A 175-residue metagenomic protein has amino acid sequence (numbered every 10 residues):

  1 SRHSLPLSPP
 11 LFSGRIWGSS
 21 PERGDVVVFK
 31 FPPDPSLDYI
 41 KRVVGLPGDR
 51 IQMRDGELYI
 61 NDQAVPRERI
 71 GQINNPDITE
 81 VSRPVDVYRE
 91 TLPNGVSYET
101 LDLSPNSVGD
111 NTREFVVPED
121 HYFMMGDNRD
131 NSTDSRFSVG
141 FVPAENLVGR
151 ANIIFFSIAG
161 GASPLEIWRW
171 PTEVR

Functional and structural regions predicted by a protein language model:
S1-R175: Soluble "head" domains of membrane/secretory-pathway proteins
